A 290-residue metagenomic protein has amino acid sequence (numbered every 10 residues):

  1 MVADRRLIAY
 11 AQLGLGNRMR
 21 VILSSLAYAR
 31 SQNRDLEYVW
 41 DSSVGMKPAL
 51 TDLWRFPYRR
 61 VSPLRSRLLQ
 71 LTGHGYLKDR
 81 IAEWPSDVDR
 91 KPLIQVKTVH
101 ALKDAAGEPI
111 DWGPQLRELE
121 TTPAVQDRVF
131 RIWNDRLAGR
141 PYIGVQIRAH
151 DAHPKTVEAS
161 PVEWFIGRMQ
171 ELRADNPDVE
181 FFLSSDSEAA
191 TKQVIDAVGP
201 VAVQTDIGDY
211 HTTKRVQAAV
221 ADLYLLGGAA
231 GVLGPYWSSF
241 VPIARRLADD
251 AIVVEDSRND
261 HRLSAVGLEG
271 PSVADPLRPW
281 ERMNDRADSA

Functional and structural regions predicted by a protein language model:
M1, G45-E171, D175, M283-A290: Secretory-pathway luminal glycosyltransferase catalytic domains
M1-Q12: Nucleotide-activated donor-dependent transferases that construct or modify glycoconjugates
A9-A11, V39-W40, Q146-I147, L183-D186 (+1 more regions): Short His-Asn-centered micro-motif
A11-R20, P154, E158: A short, glycine/small-residue-rich beta-strand->loop->alpha-helix junction that serves as a flexible
M19-R30, F165-R173: Histidine-anchored nucleotide/phosphate-binding helix
R30-S42, P235, L247-R278: Gly/Pro- and small hydrophobic-enriched strand-loop and loop-to-helix capping segments that sit at the rims
L53-F56, D196-D206, D250-I252, L268-R278: Active-site regions of enzymes building and remodeling cell-envelope glycoconjugates
N176-R262: Donor-binding and catalytic core of enzymes assembling or modifying cell-surface/extracellular glycoconjugates
